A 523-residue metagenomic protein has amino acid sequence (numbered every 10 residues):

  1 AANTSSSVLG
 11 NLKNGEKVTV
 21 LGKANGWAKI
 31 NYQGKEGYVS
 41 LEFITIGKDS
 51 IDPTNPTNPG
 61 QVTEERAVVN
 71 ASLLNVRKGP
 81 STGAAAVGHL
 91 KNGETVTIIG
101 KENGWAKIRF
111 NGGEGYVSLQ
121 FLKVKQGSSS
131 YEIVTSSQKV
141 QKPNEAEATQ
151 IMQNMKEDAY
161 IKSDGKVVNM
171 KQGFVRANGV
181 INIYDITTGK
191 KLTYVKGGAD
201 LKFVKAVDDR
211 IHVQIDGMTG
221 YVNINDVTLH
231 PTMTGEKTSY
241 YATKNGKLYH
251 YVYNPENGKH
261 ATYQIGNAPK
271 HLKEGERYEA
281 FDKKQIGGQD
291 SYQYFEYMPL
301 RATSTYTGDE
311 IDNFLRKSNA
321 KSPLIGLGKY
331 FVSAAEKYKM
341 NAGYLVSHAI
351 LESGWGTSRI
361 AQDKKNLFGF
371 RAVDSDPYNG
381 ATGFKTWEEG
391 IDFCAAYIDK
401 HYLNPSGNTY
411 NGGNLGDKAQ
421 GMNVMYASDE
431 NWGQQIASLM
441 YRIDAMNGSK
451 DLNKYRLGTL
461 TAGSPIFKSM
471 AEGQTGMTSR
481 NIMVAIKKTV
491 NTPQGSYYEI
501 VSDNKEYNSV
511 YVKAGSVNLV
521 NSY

Functional and structural regions predicted by a protein language model:
A1, E42-N70, K78-G79, Q120-S130 (+3 more regions): Intrinsically disordered, low-complexity Ser/Thr-rich linker and spacer segments in cell-wall-related proteins
A1-N3, V69-P80, Q138, I181 (+1 more regions): Short, solvent-exposed loop/edge segments of extracellular or virion-exposed proteins
A2-G26, K78-K101, V140-N144, D185-G197 (+2 more regions): SH3/SH3-like (including bacterial SH3b) beta-barrel domains that bind proline-rich motifs or cell-wall ligands
G15, A28-Y32, G93, A106-F110 (+2 more regions): SH3/SH3-like beta-barrel fold
G15, L21, Q33, L41-E42 (+6 more regions): Tandem-repeat architecture and repeat-register "anchor" residues
T63, G127-Y344, W355-I466, E472-I482 (+2 more regions): Catalytic cores of secreted/periplasmic lytic hydrolases that degrade extracellular macromolecules
E352: Pyridoxal 5′-phosphate
